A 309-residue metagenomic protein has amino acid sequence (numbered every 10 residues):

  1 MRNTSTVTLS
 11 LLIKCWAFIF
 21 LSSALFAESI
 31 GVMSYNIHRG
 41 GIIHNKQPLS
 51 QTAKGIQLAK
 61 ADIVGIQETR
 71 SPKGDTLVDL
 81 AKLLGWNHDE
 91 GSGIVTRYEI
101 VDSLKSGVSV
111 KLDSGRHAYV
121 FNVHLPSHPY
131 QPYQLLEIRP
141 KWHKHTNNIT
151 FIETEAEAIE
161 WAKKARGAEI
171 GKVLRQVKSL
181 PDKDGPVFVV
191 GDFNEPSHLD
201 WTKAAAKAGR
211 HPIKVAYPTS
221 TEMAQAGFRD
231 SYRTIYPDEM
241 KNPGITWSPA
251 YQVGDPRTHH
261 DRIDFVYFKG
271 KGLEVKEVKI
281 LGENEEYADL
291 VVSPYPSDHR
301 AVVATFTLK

Functional and structural regions predicted by a protein language model:
R2-L12, F26-K82, H117-A118, D261 (+2 more regions): N-terminal, active-site-proximal structural segment of metallo-dependent hydrolase catalytic domains
S34-S50, P126-A165: Acidic/histidine-rich helix-loop elements that form or flank divalent-metal/phosphate-binding sites at the catalytic
H38, R70, H124-P126, F193-P196 (+1 more regions): Catalytic metal-binding/acid-base residues of hydrolase active sites
P48-T52, K60, G65, K73-L77 (+3 more regions): Stable alpha-helical elements in mature extracytoplasmic
Q67-W142, I280: Structured beta-strand-rich core segments of catalytic domains in phosphoester-bond hydrolases
L104-D113, K178-V187, N194-K309: Metal-dependent phosphoester-hydrolase catalytic domains
A162-V190: His/acidic metal-ligating clusters that form di-metal
